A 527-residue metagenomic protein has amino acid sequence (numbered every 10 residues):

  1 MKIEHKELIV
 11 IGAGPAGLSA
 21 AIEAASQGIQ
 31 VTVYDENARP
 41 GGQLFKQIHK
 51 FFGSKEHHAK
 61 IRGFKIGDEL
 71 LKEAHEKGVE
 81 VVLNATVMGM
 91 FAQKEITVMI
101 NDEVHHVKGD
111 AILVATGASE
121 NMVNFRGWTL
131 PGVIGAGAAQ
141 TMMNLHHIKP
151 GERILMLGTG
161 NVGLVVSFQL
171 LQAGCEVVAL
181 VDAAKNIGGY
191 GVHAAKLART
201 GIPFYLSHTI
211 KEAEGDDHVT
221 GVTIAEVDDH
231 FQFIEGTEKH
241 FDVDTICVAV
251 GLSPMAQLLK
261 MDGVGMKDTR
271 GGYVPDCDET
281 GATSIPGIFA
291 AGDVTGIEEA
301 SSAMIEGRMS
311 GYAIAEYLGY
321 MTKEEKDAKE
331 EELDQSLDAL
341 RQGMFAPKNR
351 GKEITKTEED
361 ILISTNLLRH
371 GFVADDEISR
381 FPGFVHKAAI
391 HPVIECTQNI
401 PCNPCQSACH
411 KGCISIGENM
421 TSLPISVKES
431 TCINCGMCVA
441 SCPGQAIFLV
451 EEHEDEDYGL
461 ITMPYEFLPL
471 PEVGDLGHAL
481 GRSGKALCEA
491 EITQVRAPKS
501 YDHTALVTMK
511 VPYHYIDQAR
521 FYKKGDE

Functional and structural regions predicted by a protein language model:
M1-I378, G459, Y522-G525: Residues forming the flavin
K2-K6, E235, V294-I297, K356 (+4 more regions): Ferredoxin-like iron-sulfur electron-transfer modules
A315, R482-G484: Short, surface-exposed secondary-structure boundary micro-motifs
N403-T421, M437-H453, R482: Iron-sulfur cluster-binding cysteine motifs and their immediate structural context in ferredoxin-like electron-transfer
L470-E472: Short, well-ordered loop/turn sites that connect or cap secondary structure elements
A486-K499: Short beta-strand-centered aromatic/proline hotspots
A497-V511: Short, solvent-exposed secondary-structure boundary/capping segments
